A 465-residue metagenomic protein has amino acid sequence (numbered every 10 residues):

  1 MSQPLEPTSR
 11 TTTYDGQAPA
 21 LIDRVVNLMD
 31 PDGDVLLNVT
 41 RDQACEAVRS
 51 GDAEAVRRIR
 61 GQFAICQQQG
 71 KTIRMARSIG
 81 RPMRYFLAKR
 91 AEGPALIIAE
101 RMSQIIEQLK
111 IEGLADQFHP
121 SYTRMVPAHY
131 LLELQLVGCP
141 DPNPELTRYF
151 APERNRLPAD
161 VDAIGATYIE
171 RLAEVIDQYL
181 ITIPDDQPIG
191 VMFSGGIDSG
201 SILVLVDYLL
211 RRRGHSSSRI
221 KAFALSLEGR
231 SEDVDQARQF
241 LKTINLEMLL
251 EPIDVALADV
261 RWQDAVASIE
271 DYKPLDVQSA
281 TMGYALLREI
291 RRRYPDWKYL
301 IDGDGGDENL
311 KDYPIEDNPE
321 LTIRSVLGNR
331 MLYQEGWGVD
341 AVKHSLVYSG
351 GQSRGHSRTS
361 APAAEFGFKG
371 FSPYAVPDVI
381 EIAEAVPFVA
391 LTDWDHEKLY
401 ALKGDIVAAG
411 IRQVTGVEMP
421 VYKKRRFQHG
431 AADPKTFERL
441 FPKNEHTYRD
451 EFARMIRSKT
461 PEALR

Functional and structural regions predicted by a protein language model:
M1-I22, V26, L327-N329, E335 (+1 more regions): Membrane-proximal basic amphipathic "stem/tether" segments
M1-I253: Cysteine-centered catalytic environments shared across enzyme families
K71-R74, A151-T415, Q428-K443, F452-R465: ATP-dependent adenylate-handling active sites, centered on carboxylate activation for C-N bond formation
G416-K424: A short alpha-helix-loop-beta-strand transition element characteristic of N-terminal alpha/beta dinucleotide-binding
